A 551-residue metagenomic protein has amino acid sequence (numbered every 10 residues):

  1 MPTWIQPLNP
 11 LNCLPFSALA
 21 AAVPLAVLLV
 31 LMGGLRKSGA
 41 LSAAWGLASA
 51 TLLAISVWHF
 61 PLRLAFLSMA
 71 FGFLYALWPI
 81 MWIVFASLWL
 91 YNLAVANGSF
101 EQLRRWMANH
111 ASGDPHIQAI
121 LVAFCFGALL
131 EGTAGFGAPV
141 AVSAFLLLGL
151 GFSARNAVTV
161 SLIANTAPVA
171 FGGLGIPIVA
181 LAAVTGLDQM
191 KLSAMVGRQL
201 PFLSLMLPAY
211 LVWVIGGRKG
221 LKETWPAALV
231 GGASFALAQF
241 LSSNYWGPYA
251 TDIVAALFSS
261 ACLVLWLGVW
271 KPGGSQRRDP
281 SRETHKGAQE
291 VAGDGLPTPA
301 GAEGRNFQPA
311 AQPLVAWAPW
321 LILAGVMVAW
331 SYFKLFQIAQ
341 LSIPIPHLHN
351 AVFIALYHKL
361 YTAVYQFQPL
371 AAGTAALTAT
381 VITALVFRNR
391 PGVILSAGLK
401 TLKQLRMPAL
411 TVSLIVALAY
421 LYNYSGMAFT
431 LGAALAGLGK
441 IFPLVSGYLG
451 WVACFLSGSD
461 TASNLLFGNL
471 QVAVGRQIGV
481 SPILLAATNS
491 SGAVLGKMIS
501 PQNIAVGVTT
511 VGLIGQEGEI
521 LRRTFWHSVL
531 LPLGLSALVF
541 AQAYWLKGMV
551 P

Functional and structural regions predicted by a protein language model:
P2-L11, L267-A316, L341-H358: Intrinsically disordered, low-complexity non-transmembrane regions of multi-pass membrane transporters
N9-V23, L77-I80, A134-P139, K191-L205 (+3 more regions): Structural signature of hydrophobic alpha-helical transmembrane segments
A20-L29, K37-W58, M81-S87, A228 (+6 more regions): Hydrophobic mid-bilayer segments of alpha-helices in multi-pass membrane transport proteins, especially secondary
A70-L150, T159, R388-A473: Membrane-embedded alpha-helical segments and adjacent helix-loop junctions characteristic of multi-pass solute
P115-A128, A154-A167, M190-L205, S413-L414 (+2 more regions): Alpha-helical transmembrane segments of multi-pass membrane proteins
A138-L148, L162, G175-G186, V214 (+3 more regions): Re-entrant/interfacial helical elements at transmembrane boundaries that shape and gate the permeation pathway
L174-R282, S491-P551: Juxtamembrane and boundary regions of transmembrane helices in multi-pass small-molecule transporters and channels
P309-A453: Transmembrane helical segments that form the transport core of multi-pass membrane transport proteins
